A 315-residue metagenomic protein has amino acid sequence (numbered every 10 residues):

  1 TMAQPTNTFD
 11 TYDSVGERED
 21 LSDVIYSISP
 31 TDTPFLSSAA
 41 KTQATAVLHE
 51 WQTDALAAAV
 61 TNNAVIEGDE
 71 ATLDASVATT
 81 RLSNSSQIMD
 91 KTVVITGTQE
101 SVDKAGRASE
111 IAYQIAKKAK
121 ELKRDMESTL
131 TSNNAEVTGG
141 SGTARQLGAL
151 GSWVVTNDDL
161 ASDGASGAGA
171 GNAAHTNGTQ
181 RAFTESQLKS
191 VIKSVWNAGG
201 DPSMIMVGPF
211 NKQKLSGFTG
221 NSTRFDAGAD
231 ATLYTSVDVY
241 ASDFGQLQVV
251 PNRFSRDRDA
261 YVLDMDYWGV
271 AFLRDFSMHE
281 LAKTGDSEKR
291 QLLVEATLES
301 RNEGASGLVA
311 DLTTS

Functional and structural regions predicted by a protein language model:
M2-S315: Flexible, glycine/threonine- and acidic-rich loop/arm segments that mediate assembly and lattice contacts in viral
